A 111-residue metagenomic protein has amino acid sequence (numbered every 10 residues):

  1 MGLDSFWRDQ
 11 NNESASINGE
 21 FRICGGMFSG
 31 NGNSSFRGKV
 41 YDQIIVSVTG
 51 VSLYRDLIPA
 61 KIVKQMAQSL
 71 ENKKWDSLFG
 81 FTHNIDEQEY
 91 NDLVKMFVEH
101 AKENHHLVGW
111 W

Functional and structural regions predicted by a protein language model:
M1-W111: Acidic (Asp/Glu-rich) sequence patches and key acidic residues that form negatively charged surfaces used
